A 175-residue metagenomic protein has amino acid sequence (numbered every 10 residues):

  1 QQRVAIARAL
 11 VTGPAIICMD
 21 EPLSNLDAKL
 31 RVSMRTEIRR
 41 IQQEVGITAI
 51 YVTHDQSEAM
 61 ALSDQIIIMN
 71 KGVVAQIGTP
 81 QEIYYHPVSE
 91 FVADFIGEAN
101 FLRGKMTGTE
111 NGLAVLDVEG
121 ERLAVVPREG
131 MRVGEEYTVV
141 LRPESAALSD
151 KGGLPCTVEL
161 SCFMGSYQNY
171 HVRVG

Functional and structural regions predicted by a protein language model:
Q1-F91: ABC ATPase nucleotide-binding domains
I47-I50, F101, Y167: Secondary-structure boundary/capping residues
N70, Q76, F95, L102 (+1 more regions): Short glycine/serine/threonine-biased micro-segments
T79-L113: ABC transporter nucleotide-binding domain
A99, G108-G175: Non-catalytic connector elements of ABC transporters
